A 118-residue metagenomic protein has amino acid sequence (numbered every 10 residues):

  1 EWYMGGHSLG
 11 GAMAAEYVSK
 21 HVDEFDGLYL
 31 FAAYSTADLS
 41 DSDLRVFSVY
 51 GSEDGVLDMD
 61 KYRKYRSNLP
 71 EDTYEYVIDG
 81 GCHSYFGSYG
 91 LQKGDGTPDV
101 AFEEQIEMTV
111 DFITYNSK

Functional and structural regions predicted by a protein language model:
E1-Y3: Gly/Ser-rich "nucleophile elbow"/oxyanion-hole loop immediately N-terminal to the catalytic nucleophile in hydrolases
G5-A14: Gly/Ala-rich beta-loop-alpha elbow adjacent to hydrolase catalytic centers
D23-S35, R45: A conserved short beta-strand
S40-V46, L69-T73: Short, proline-enriched alpha-helix->beta-strand connector loops that line the catalytic pocket of alpha/beta-hydrolase
S48-Y50: Short beta-strand/loop motif that positions the catalytic acidic residue of the alpha/beta-hydrolase fold
E53-L57, H83-S84: Acidic catalytic loop of the alpha/beta-hydrolase fold
L57-N68: Short alpha-helix in the alpha/beta-hydrolase fold that links the catalytic acid
T73-K118: C-terminal catalytic histidine-bearing segment of alpha/beta-hydrolase fold enzymes
